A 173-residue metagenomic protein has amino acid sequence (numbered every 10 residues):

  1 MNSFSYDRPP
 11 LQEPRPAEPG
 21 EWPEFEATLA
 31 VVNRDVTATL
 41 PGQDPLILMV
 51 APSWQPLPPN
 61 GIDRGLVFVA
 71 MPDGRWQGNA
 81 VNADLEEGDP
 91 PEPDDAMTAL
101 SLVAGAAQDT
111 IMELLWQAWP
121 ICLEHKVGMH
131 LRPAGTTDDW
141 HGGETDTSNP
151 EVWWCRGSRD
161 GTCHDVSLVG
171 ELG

Functional and structural regions predicted by a protein language model:
N2-P91: N-terminal alpha-helical interaction blocks
E87-G173: Cys/His-clustered metal-coordination modules, chiefly Zn-binding fingers
